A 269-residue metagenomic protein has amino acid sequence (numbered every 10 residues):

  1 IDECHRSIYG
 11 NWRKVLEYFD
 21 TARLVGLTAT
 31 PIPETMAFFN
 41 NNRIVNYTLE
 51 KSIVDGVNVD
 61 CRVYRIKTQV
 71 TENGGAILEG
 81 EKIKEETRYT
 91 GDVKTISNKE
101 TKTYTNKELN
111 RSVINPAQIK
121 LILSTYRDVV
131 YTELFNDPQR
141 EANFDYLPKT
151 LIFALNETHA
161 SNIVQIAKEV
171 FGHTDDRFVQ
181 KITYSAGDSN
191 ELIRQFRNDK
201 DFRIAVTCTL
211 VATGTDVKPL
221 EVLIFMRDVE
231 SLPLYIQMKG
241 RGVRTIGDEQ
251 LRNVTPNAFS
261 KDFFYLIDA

Functional and structural regions predicted by a protein language model:
I1-G26, T30-P31: SF2 helicase catalytic motif II
H5-R13, F39-Y47, R244-V254: Substrate-gripping "pore-loop 1 plus following alpha2 helix"
H5-S7, T30-E34, K67-E72, E157-T158 (+4 more regions): Conserved nucleotide-binding/hydrolysis micro-motifs of P-loop NTPases
N11-Y18, F38, S52, I122 (+5 more regions): Alpha-helical scaffold elements adjacent to nucleotide-binding pockets in ATP/GTP-utilizing enzyme cores
P33-F39, C61, T71-G75, S161-N162 (+3 more regions): Switch/connector loops and helix/strand junctions flanking conserved nucleotide-binding motifs in nucleotide-processing
M36-L147: Interdomain helical connector at the RecA1-RecA2 junction of SF1/SF2 helicase-like NTPases
E100-A205: Conserved C-terminal RecA-like helicase domain
D175-A269: Conserved RecA-like P-loop NTPase helicase motor core
